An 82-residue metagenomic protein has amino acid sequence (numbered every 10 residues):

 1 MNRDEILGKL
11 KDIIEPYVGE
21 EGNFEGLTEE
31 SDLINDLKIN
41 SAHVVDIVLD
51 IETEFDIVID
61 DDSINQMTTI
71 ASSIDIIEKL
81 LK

Functional and structural regions predicted by a protein language model:
N2-I39, I47-V48, T53-E54, V58-K82: Phosphopantetheine-dependent thiolation modules in NRPS/PKS and related acyl-activating systems
H43: Two-component histidine kinase catalytic core, primarily the HATPase_c
